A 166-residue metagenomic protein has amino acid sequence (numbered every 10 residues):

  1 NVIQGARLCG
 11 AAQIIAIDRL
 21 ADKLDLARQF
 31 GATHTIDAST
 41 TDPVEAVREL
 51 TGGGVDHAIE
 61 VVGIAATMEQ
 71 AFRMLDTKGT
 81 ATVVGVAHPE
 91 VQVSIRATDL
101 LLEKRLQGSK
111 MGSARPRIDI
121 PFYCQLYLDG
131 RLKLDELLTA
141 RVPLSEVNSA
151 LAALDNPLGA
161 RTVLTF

Functional and structural regions predicted by a protein language model:
N1-T41, E45-A46: Mid-domain Rossmann-like dinucleotide-binding core that forms the NAD(H)/NADP(H) cofactor-binding site
V2, K23, P43, T67 (+3 more regions): Hydrophobic alpha-helical segments typical of transmembrane helices and their membrane-interface/capping positions
A12-Q13, G54, T80: Structural signature of beta-strand start/N-cap positions in the alpha/beta core of ABC transporter nucleotide-binding
S39, P43, G63, P143-E146: Short loop/turn segments at beta->alpha junctions
G53, H57, E69-R73, T77 (+1 more regions): C-terminal hydrophobic helical "lid"/dimerization subdomain of Rossmann-like NAD(P)H-dependent oxidoreductases
I59-V61: Short, well-ordered coil/turn residues at beta-beta hairpins and beta-strand->alpha-helix junctions within
I64-R131, F166: Glycine-rich phosphate-binding loop and adjacent beta-alpha segment of Rossmann(oid) nucleotide-cofactor-binding
